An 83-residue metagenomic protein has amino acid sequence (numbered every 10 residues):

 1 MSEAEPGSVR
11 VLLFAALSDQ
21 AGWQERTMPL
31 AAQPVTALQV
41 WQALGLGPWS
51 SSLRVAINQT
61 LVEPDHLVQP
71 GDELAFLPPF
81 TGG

Functional and structural regions predicted by a protein language model:
M1-G82: Ubiquitin-like/PB1-type beta-grasp interaction modules and other compact soluble beta-rich domains
